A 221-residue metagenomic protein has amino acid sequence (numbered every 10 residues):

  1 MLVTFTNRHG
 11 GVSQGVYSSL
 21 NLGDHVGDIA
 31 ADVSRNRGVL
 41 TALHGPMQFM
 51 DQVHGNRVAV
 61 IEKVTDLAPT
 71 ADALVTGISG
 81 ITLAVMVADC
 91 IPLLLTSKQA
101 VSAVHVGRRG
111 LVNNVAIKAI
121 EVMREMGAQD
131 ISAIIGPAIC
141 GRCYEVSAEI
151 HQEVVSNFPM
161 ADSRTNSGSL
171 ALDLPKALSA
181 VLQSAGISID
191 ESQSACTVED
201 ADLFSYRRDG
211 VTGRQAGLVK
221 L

Functional and structural regions predicted by a protein language model:
M1-L221: Active-site microenvironment for binding and transforming phosphate-containing groups
